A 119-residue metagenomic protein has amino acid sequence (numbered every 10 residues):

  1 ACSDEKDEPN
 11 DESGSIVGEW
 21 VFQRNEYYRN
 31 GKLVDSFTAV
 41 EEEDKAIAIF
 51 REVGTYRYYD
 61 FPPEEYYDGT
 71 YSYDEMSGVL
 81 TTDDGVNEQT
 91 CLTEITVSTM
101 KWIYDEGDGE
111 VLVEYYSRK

Functional and structural regions predicted by a protein language model:
S3-T70, D74-K119: Lipid interaction determinants
